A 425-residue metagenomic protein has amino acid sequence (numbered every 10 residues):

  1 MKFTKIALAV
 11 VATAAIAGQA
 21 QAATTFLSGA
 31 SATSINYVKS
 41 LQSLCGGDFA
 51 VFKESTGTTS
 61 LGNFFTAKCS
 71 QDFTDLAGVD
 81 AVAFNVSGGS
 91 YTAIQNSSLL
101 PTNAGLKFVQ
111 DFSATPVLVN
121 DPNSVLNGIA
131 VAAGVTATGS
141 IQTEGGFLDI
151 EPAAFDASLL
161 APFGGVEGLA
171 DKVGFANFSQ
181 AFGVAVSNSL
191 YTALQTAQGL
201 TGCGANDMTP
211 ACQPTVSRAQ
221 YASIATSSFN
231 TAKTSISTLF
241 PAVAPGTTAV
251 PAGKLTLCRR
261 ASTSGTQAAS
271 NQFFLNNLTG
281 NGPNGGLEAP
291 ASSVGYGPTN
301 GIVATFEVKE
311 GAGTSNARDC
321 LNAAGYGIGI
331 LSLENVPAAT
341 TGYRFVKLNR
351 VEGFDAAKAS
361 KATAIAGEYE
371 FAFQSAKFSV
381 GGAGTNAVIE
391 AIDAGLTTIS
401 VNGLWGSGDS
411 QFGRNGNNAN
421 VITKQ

Functional and structural regions predicted by a protein language model:
M1-A22: Gram-negative bacterial Sec-dependent N-terminal signal peptides
A22-Q425: Flexible loop/hinge segments at secondary-structure junctions
